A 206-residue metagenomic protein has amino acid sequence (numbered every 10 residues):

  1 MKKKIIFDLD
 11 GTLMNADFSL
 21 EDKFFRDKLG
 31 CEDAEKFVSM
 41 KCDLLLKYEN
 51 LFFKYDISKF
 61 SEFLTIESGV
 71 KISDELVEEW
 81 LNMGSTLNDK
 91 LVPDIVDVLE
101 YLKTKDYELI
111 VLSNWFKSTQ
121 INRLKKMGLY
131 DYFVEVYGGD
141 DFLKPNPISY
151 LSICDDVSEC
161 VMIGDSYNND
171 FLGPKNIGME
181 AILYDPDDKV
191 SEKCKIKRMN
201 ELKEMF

Functional and structural regions predicted by a protein language model:
M1-I5, C31-E32, E100-K103, I110 (+1 more regions): Asp-based, Mg2+/Mn2+-dependent phosphohydrolase catalytic module
M1-M40: Active-site neighborhood of HAD-like aspartate-dependent phosphohydrolases
L20-D27, K59, F63, D97 (+3 more regions): Alpha-helical elements of Rossmann-like donor-binding domains used by nucleotide-donor carbohydrate transfer enzymes
E21-R26, K41, S61, W80-G84 (+1 more regions): Hydrophobic alpha-helical core bundles mediating ligand binding, dimerization, or RNAP-core interactions
C31-E32, D43-W80: A metal-dependent, Asp-based hydrolase signature
Y48, G84-T86, V111, V157-S158: Short, contiguous strand/loop micro-motifs
N82-I110, P147: Short, acidic loop-to-helix structural element flanking the phosphoryl-transfer center in phosphate-processing enzymes
